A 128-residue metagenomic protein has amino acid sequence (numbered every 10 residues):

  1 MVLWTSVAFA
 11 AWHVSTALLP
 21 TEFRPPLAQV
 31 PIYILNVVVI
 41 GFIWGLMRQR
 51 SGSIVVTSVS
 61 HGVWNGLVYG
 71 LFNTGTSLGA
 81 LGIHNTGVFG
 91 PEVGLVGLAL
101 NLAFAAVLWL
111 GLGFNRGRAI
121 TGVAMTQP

Functional and structural regions predicted by a protein language model:
M1-T5, P20, L46-S53: Membrane-interface helix/loop boundary segments of multi-pass membrane proteins
V2-W4, P31-L35, S58-V59, L95 (+1 more regions): Hydrophobic alpha-helical transmembrane segments
S6-A10, G62-N65: Residue-level recognition of pore/gate-forming positions within transmembrane alpha-helices of multi-pass
W12, T16, R48, G52 (+2 more regions): Membrane-water interface at transmembrane helix exits
T16-L27: Membrane-interface interhelical connector segments
L27-G87: Functionally important transmembrane alpha-helices
G62-P128: C-terminal membrane module of polytopic membrane proteins
